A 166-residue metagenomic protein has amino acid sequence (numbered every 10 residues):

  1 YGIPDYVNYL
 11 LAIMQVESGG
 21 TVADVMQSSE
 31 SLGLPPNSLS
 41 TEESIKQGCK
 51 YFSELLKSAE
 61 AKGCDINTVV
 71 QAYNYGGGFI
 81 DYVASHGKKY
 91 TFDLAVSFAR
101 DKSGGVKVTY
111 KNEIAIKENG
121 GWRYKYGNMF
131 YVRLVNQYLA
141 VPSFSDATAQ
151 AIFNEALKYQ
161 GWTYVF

Functional and structural regions predicted by a protein language model:
G2-Y6, T148-F166: Extracytoplasmic/periplasm-facing segments of secreted or lipoprotein envelope proteins
I3, P35-E43, K50, E54-A151: Non-catalytic cell-wall polysaccharide-engagement segments
P4-T21, S28, G48-C49, V69-Y75 (+2 more regions): Short, functionally critical alpha-helical segments immediately adjacent to catalytic or ligand/cofactor-binding
V16, Y51-S58, Y159-W162: Short hydrophobic alpha-helical module
E17-V25, G76-K89, W162-F166: Secretory-pathway/luminal and periplasmic proteins that interact with or process carbohydrate-rich
A23-Q27, S103-K107, I152-A156: Short hydrophobic/aromatic-rich motifs at helix boundaries and adjacent loops
D24-S28, K46, A95-D101, Y164-F166: Generic preference for hydrophobic/aromatic residues in regular secondary structure cores
